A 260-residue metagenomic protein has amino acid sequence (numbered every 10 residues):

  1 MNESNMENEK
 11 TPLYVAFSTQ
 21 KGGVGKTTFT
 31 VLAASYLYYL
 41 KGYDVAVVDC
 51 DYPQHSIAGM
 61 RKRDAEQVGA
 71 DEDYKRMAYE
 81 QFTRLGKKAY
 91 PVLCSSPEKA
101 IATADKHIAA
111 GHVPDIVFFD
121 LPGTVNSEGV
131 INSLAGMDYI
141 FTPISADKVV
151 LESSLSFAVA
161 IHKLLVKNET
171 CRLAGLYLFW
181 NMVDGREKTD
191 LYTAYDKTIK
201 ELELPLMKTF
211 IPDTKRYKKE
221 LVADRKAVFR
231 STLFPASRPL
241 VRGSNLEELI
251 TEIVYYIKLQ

Functional and structural regions predicted by a protein language model:
E3-Y39, Y43: Walker A (P-loop) phosphate-binding motif
S18-V24, Y39-V117: P-loop/Walker-type NTP enzyme "switch/lid" segment
V47, F119, T142, L178-W180: Structural beta-sheet core signal
H112-G129: Glycine-rich phosphate-binding loop used to anchor ATP phosphates in small-molecule kinases, encompassing both
G129-K148: Inter-motif core of Ras-like GTPase G domains
S154-T170: Conserved C-terminal guanine-recognition region of P-loop GTPase G domains, centered on the G4
M182-S231: Beta-strand-loop-alpha "switch" segments that mediate conformational coupling across diverse proteins
K218-I250: Inter-lobe coupling/hinge region of RecA-like P-loop helicase motors
